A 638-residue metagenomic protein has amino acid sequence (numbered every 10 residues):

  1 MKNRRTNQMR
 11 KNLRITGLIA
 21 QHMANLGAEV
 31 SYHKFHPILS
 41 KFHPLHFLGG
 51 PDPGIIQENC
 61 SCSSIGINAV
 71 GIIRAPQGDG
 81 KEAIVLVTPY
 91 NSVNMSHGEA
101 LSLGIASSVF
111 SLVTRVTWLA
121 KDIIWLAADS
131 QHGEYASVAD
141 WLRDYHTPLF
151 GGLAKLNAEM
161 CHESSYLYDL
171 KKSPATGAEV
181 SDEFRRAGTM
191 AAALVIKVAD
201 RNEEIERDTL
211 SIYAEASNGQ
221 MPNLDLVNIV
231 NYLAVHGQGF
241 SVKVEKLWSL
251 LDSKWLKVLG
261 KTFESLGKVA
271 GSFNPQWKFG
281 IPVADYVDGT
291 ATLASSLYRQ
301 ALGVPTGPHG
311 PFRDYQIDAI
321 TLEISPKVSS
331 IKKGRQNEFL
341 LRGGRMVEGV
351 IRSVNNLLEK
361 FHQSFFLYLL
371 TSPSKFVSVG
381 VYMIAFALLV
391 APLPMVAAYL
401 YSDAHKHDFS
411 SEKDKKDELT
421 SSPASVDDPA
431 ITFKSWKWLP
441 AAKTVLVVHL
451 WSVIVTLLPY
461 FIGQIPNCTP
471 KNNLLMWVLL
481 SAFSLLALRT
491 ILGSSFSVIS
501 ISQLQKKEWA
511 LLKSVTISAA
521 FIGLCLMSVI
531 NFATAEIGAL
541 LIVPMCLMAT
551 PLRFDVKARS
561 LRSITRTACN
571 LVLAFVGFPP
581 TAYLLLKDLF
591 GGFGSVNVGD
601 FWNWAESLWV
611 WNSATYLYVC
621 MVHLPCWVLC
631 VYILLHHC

Functional and structural regions predicted by a protein language model:
M1-G17, G54-N59, P89-A100, L126-A128 (+4 more regions): Second-shell loop/turn segments in exported
M1-P76: A non-catalytic alpha/beta surface segment that caps or lines the substrate-entry region of metallo-dependent hydrolase
R14-L18, H22-N25, L101, I105-S108 (+5 more regions): Extracytoplasmic/secreted proteins, especially bacterial periplasmic and envelope-associated proteins
H33-H36, I73-A75, V87-N91, L126-Q131 (+2 more regions): Active-site-proximal beta-strand/loop segments in catalytic clefts of secreted hydrolases
V93-N228: Acidic/histidine-rich catalytic neighborhood of metal-dependent amide-processing enzymes
V198-E359: Active-site-adjacent substrate-binding region of metalloamidase/peptidase-like peptide-processing proteins
R299, E323-S410, L624-H636: His/Asp/Glu-rich mid-to-C-terminal helical/loop segments that flank catalytic regions of hydrolases
V379-C638: Alpha-helical transmembrane segments of integral membrane proteins
